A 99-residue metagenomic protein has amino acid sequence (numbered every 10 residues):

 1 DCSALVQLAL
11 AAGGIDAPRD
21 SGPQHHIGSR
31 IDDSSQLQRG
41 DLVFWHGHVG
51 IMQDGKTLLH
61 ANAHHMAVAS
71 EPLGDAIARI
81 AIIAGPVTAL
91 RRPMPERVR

Functional and structural regions predicted by a protein language model:
D1-L37: Catalytic cysteine-centered active-site loop
S21-Q24, S29-D32, Q53-R99: Aromatic- and glycine-rich peptidoglycan recognition patches
G40-D41: Structural motif
F44-W45, H60: A generic structural signal for residues embedded in beta-strands
V49-G50: A conserved glycine-rich beta-strand in the N-terminal activation segment of trypsin-fold
